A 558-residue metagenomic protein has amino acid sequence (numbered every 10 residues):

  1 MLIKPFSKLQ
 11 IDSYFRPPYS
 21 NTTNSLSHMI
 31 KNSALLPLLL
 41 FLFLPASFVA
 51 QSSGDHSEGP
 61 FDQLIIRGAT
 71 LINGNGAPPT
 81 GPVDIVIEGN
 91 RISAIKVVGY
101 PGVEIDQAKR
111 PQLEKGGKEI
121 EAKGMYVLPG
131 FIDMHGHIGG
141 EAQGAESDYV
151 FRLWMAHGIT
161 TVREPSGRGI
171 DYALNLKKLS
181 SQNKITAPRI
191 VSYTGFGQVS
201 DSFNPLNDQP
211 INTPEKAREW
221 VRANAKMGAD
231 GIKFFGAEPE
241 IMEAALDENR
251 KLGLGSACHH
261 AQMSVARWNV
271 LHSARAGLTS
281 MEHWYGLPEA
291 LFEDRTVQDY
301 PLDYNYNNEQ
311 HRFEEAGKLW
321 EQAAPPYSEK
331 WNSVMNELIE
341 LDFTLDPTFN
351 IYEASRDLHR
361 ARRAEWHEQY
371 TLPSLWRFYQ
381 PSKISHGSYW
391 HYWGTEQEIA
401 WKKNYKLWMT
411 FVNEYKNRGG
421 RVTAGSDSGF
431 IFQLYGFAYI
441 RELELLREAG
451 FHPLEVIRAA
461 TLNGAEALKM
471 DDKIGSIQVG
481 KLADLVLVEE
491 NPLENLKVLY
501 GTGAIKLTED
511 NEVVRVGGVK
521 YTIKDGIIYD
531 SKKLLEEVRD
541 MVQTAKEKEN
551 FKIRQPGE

Functional and structural regions predicted by a protein language model:
P37-S47: Bacterial N-terminal signal peptides
S53-P60, L71, N75-L128: Histidine-rich, glycine-flanked metal-binding segment
A69, W390-A400, Y405, T410 (+3 more regions): C-terminal helical cap
R110-Q182, S200-N204, Q209, E215 (+2 more regions): Metal-associated gating/positioning segment near the N- to mid-region
V150-D171, A187-G195, A225-A237, L246 (+4 more regions): Divalent metal-dependent hydrolysis catalytic cores, especially in the metallo-beta-lactamase
D201-L252, T279-S280, Y304-P325: Active-site gating/metal-coordination segments in enzymes
W220-G231, L287-A449, V542-E558: Active-site neighborhoods of metal-dependent hydrolases
L482-R539: C-terminal cap of metal-dependent C-N hydrolases
